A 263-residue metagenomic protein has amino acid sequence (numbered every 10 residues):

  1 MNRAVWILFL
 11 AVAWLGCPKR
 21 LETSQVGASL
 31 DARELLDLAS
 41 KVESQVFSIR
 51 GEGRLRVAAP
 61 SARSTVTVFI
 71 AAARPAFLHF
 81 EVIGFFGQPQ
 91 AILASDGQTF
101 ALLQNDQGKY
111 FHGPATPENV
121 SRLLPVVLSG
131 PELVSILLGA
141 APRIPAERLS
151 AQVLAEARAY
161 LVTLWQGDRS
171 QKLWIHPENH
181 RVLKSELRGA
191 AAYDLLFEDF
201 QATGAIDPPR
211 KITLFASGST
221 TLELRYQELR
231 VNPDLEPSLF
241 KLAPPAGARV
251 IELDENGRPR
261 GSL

Functional and structural regions predicted by a protein language model:
M1-C17: Sec-dependent bacterial lipoprotein signal peptides
G16-F69, D254-L263: N-terminal leader/targeting segments and the immediate start of mature chains
K41-I49, S61-S64, A71-A76, A155 (+2 more regions): Edge/loop elements at the starts and ends of beta-strands within beta-rich repeat scaffolds
F47-L55, S64-I70, A76-V82, P89-L93 (+3 more regions): One face of beta-strands
A76-P131: An acidic-aromatic
L138-P142: Scaffold/interface architecture of coatomer-like assemblies
S150-G247, I251: Gly/Pro-enriched, hydrophobic low-complexity segments that function as extracytoplasmic propeptides/linkers
